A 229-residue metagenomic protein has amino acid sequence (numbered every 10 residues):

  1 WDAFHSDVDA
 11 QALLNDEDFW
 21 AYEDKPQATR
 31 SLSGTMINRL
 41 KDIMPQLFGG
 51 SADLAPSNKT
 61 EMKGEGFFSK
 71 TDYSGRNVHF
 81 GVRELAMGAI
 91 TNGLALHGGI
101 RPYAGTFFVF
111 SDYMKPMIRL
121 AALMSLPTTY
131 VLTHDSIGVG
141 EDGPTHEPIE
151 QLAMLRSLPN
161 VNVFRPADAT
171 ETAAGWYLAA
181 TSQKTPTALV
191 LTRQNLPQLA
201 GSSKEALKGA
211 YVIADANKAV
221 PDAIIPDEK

Functional and structural regions predicted by a protein language model:
W1-Q198, L207: Thiamine diphosphate
Q183-T185, E205-K229: Long hydrophobic segments that form regular secondary structure
A200-S202: C-terminal, non-catalytic macromolecule-binding modules
